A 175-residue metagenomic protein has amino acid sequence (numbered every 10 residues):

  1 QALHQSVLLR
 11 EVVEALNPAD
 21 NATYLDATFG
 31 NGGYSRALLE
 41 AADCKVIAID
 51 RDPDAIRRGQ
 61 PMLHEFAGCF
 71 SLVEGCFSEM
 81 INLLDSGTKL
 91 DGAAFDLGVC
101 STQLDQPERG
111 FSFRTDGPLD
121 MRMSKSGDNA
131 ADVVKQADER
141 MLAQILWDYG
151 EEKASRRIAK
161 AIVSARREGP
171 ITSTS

Functional and structural regions predicted by a protein language model:
Q1-S175: S-adenosyl-L-methionine-dependent methyltransferase catalytic core, i.e., the SAM/SAH-binding region
